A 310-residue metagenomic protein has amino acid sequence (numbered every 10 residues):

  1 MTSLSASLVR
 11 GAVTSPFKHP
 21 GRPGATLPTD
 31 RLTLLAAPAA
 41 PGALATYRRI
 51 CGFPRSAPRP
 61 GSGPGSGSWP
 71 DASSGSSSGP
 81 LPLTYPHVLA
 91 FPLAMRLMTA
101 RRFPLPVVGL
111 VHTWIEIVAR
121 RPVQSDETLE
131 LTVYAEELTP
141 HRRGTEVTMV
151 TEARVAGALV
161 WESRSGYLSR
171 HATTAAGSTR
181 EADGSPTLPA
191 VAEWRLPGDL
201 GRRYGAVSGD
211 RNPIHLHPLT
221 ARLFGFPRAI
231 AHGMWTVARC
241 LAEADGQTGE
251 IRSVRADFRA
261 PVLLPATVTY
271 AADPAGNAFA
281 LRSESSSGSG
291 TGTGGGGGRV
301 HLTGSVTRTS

Functional and structural regions predicted by a protein language model:
M1-G21, P92-M95, V111-L196, P261-L264 (+1 more regions): HotDog/MaoC-like acyl-thioester-processing domains
M1-H112, T174-Q247: Hot-dog-fold acyl-thioester-processing enzymes
I214, L219-T269, D273-A275, R282-E284 (+1 more regions): Catalytic-pocket segment enriched in acidic/His residues
